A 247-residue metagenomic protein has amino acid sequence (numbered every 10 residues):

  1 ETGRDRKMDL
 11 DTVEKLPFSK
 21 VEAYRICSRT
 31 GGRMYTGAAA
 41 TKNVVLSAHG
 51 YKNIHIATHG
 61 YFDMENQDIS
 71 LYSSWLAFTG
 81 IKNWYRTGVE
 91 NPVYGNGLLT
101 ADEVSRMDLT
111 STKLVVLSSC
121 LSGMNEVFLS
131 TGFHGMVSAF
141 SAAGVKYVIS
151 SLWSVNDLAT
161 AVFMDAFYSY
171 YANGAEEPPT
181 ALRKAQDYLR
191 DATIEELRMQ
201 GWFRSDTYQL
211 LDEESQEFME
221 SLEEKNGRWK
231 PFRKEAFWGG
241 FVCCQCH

Functional and structural regions predicted by a protein language model:
E1-H247: Catalytic cores of enzymes
